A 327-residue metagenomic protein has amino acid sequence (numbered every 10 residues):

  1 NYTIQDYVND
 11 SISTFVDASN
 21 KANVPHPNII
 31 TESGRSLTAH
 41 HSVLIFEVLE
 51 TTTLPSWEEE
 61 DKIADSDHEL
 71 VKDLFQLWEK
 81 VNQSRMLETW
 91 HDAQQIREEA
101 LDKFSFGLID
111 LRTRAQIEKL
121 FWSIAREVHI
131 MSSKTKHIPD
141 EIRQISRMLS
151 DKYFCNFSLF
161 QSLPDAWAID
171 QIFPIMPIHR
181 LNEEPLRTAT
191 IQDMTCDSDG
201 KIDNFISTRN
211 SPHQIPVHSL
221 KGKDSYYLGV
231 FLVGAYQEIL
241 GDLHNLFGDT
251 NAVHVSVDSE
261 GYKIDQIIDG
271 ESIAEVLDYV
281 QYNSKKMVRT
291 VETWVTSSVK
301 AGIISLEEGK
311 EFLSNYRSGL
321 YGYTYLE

Functional and structural regions predicted by a protein language model:
N1-Q5, T52-L54: Glycine-rich tight-turn/loop motif centered on a GG-T
I4-A18: Alpha-helix-loop-beta-strand connector modules within alpha/beta enzyme cores
A18-V24: Short helix-capping segments at alpha-helix termini
V24-N28, S33-E327: Charged (often Lys/Glu-rich) extended helix/loop segments that serve as interaction or gating elements
